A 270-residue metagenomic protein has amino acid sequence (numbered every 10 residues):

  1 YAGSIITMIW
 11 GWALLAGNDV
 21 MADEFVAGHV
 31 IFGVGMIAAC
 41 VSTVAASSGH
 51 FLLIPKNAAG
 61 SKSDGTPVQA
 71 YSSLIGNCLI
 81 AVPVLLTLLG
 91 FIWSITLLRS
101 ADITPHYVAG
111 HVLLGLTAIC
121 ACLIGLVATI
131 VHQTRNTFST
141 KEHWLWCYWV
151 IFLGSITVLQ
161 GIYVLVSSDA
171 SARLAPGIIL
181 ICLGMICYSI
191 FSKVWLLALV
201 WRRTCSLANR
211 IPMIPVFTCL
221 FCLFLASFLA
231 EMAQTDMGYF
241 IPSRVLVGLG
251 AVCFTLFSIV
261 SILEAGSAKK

Functional and structural regions predicted by a protein language model:
Y1-A16, V26-I54, S72-R99, V108-T134 (+4 more regions): Alpha-helical transmembrane segments and immediately adjacent membrane-interfacial amphipathic helices
D19-A22, S100-T104: Membrane-interface interhelical loops and short amphipathic "cap" helices that link adjacent transmembrane segments
K56-D64, K269-K270: Non-transmembrane, juxtamembrane loop and terminal tail segments of multi-pass eukaryotic membrane proteins
G60-T66, N136-K141, W201-N209: Amphipathic, cytosolic membrane-interfacial segments at TM-TM junctions
